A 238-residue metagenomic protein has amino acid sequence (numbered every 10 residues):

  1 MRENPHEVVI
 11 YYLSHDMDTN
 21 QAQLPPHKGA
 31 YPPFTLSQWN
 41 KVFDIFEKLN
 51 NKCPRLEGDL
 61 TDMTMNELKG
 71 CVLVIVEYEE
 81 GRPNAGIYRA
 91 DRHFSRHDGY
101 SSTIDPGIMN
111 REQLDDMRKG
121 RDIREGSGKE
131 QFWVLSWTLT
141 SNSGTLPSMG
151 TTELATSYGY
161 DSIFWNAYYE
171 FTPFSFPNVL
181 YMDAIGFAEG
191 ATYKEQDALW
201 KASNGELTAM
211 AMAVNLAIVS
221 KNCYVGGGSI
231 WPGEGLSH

Functional and structural regions predicted by a protein language model:
M1-H238: Catalytic cores of phosphodiester-bond hydrolases, prominently lipid phosphodiesterases
